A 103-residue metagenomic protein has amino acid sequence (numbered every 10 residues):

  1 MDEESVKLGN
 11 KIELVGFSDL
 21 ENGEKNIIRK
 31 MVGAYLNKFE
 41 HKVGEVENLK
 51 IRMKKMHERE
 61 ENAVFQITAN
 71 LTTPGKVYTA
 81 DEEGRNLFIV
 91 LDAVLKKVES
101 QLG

Functional and structural regions predicted by a protein language model:
M1-Q66, N70-G103: Polyanion-binding surfaces on beta-sheet-dominated domains and ring/shell assemblies
